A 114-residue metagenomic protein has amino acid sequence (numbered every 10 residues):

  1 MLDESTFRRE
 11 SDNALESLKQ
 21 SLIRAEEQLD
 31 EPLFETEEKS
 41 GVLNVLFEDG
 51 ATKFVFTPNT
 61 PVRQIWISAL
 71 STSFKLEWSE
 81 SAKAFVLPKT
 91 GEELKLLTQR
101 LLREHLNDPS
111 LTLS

Functional and structural regions predicted by a protein language model:
M1-V55, N59-S114: N-terminal intrinsically disordered, cationic/polar leader segments that include organellar targeting peptides
